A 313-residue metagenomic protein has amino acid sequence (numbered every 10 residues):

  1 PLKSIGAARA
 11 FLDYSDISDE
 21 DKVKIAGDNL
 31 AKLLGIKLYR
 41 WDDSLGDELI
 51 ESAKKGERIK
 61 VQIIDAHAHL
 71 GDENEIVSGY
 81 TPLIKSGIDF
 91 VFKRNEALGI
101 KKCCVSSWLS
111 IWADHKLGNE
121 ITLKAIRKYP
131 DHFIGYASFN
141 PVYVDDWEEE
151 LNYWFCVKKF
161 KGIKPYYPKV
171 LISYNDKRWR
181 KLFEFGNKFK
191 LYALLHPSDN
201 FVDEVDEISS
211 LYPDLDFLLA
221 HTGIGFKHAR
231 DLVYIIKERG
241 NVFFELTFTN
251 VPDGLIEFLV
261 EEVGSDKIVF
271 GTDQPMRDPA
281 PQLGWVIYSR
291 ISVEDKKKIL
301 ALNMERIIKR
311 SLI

Functional and structural regions predicted by a protein language model:
P1-L2, P275: Short glycine/threonine-rich catalytic loop with a Thr-x-Gly-x-Asp
L2-A66, L70, G79, K85-K102 (+2 more regions): Mid-to-C-terminal alpha-helical segments outside catalytic/metal-binding sites
L2-S4, Y80-K85, L109-L117, N140-W147 (+4 more regions): Acidic-and-aromatic substrate-binding clefts and catalytic sites of carbohydrate-active enzymes
G6, K85-E96, K116-L123, R127 (+8 more regions): Amphipathic, non-transmembrane alpha-helical secondary structure
D21, D42, E48-L49, K161-G162 (+1 more regions): Catalytic pocket-lining loop regions of alpha/beta-barrel enzymes, especially the amidohydrolase/enolase/GH5 lineages
R40, K101-K102, S110-Y192, E238: Active-site gating/metal-coordination segments in enzymes
D65, E245, D273: Acidic active-site catalytic centers that drive phospho-/nucleotidyl reactions and related ester hydrolyses
H67-E73, H196, H221: Histidine-centered divalent metal-coordination motifs
